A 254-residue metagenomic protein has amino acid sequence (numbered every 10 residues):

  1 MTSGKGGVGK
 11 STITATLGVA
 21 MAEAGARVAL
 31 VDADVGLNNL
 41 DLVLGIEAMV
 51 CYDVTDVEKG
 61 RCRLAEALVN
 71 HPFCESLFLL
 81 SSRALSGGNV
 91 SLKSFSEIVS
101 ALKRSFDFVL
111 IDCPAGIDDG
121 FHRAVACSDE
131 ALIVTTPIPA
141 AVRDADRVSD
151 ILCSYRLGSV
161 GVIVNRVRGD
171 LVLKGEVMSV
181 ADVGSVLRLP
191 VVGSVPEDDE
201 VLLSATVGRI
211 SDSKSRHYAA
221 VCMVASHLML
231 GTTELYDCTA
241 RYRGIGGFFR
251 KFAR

Functional and structural regions predicted by a protein language model:
M1-A33, L102: Walker A/P-loop phosphate-binding motif and the immediately C-terminal alpha-helix
S3, D32, S81-A84, C113 (+1 more regions): Flexible glycine-/small-residue-rich
G9, G60-R63, V90-S94, C113-I117 (+1 more regions): Short secondary-structure boundary/capping elements
A22, L44-G45, E58-K59, V69 (+9 more regions): Signal for well-folded cores of large energy- and translation-related assemblies
A33-R104, L203-S211: P-loop/Walker-type NTP enzyme "switch/lid" segment
C51, A65, L92, S96 (+5 more regions): Amphipathic alpha-helical transducer elements in NTP-driven molecular machines
E97, A101-R104, F108-L203: Conserved catalytic-core segment of NTP-binding enzymes
V207-R254: NTP-binding/hydrolysis catalytic cores, primarily Walker-type P-loop NTPases
